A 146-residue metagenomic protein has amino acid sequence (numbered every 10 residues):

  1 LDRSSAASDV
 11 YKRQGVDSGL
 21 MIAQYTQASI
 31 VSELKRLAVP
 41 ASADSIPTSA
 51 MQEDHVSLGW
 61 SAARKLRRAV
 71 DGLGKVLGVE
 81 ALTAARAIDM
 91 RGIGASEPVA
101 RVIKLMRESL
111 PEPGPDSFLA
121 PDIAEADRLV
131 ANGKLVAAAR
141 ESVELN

Functional and structural regions predicted by a protein language model:
L1-A7, Y11: Single conserved hydrophobic/aromatic residue that forms the stacking wall/gate of nucleotide- or nucleobase-binding
K12-D17: A short glycine/serine-rich beta->alpha loop
M21-I46, A50-E53, G59-N146: C-terminal amphipathic alpha-helical interaction region
